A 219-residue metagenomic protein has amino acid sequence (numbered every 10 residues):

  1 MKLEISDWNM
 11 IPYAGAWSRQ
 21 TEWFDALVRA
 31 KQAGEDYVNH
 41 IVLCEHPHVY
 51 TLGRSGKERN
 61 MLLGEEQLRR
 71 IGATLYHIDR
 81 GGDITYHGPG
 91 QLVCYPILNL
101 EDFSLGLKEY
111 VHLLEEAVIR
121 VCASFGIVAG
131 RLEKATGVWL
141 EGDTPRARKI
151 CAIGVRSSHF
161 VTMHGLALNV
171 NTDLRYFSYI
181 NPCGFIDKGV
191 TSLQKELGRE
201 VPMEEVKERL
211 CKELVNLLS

Functional and structural regions predicted by a protein language model:
M1-I150, V201: N-terminal lobe of the biotin/lipoate ligase/transferase fold
I97, G154, A167-N169: Residue-level recognition of well-ordered beta-strand positions that form the cores of beta-sheet-rich folds across
I127-L132, M163-H164, Y176-Y179: Short conserved catalytic/interaction loops centered on acidic-Pro-aromatic/His motifs
W139, R156, L174-S219: C-terminal accessory segment of soluble enzyme catalytic cores
I150-S157: Glycine-rich, charged/polar anion/phosphate-binding loops that engage phosphate groups from diverse ligands
S158-V170: Conserved phosphate/anionic-ligand binding catalytic regions in large, soluble enzymes, centered on
